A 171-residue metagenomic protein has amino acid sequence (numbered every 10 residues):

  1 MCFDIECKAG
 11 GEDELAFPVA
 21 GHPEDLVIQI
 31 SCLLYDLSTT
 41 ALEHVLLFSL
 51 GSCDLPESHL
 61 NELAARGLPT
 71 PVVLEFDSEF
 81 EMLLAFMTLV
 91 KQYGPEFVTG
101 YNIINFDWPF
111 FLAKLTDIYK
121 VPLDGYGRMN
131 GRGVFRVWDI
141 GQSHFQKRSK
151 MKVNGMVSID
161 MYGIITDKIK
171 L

Functional and structural regions predicted by a protein language model:
M1-F97: Conserved RNase H-like, two-metal-ion catalytic cores of nucleic-acid enzymes
E57-L171: Conserved DEDDh/DEDDy metal-dependent 3′-5′ exonuclease domain
